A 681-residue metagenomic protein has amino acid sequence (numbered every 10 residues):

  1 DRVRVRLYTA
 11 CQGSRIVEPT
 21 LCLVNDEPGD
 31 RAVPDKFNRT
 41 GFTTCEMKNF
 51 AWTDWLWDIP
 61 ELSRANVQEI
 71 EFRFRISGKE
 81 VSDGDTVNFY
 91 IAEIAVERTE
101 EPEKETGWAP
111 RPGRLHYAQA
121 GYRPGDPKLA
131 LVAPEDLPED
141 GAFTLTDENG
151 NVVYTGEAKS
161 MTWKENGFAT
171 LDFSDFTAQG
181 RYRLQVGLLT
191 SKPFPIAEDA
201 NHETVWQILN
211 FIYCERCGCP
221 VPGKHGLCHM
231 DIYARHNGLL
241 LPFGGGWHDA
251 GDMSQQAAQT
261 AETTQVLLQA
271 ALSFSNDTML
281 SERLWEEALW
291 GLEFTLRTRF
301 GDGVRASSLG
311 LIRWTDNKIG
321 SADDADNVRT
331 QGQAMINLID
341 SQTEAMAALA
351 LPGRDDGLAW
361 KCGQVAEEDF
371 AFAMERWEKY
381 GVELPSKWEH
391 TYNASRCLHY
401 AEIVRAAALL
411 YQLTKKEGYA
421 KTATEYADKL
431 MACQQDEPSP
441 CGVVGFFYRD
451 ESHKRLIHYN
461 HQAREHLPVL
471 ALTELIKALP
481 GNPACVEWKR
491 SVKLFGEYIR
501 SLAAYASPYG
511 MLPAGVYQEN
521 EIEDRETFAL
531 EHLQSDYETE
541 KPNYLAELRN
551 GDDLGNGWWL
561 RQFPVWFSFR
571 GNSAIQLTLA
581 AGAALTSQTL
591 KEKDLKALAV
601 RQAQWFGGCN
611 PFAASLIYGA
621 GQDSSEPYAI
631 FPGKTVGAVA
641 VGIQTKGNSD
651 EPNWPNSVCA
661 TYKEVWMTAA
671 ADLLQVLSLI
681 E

Functional and structural regions predicted by a protein language model:
D1-R4, P110-D136: Contiguous beta-strand segments within globular domains
D1-S63, D85-V87: Extracellular ligand-binding interfaces
N49-L56, M161-D172: Aromatic sugar-binding surface patches on proteins that engage polysaccharides or sugar-phosphate polymers
W57, I70, F89-V96, T586: Extracellular beta-strand elements of beta-rich domains used for carbohydrate recognition/degradation or cell-matrix
L62-F72: Noncatalytic modules at the cell exterior or secretory-pathway interfaces, chiefly beta-strand-rich lectin/adhesion
R64, G78-E97, M667: Extracellular carbohydrate recognition
E71-S77, G187: Internal, hydrophobic beta-strand segments that form the core of beta-sheet-rich folds
E101-E105, P110-R111, D140, T144-N166 (+4 more regions): Glycan-recognition and catalytic cores of secretory/periplasmic carbohydrate-active enzymes
